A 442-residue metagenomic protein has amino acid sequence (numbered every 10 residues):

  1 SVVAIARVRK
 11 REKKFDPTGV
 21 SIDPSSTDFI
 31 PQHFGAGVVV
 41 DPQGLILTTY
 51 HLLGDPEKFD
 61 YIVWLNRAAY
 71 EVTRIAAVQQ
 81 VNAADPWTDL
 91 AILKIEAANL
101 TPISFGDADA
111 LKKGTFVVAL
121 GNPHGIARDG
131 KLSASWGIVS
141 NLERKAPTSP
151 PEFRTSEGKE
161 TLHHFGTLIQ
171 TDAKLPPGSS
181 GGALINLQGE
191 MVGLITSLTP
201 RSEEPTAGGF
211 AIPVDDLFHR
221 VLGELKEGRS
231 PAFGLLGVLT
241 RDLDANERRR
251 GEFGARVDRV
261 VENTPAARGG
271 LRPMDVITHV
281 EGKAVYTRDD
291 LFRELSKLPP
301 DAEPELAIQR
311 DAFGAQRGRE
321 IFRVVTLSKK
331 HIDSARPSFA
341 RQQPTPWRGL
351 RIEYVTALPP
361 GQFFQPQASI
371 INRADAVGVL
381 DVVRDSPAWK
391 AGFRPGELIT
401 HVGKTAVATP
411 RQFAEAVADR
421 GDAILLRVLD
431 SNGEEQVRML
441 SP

Functional and structural regions predicted by a protein language model:
S1-H33, P42-L45, T49, T88-L90 (+2 more regions): N-terminal activation segment of mature serine protease catalytic domains
K10-F34, R154-K159, H164, A340-I371: Gly/Pro-rich, low-complexity intrinsically disordered segments
K10-R11, P42, E57, Q79-T88 (+4 more regions): Short, conserved beta-turn/loop elements at beta-strand boundaries and strand-helix junctions
F29-V38, P102-A108, H124, G166-I185 (+3 more regions): Gly/Ser-rich catalytic serine loop of serine hydrolases
P31-F34, D41-L90, I95-A98, D129-W136: Catalytic-histidine neighborhood of serine endopeptidases, predominantly the chymotrypsin-like S1/PA family
A36, Y50, Q80, K94 (+4 more regions): C-terminal recognition in membrane/secretory proteostasis and scaffolding
L52-D60, L100, L120-W136, A146-G181 (+3 more regions): Active-site loop architecture of trypsin-fold serine endopeptidases
T73-R74, A98-G130, V221-G223, E227 (+2 more regions): Active-site substrate-binding loop(s) of clan PA
